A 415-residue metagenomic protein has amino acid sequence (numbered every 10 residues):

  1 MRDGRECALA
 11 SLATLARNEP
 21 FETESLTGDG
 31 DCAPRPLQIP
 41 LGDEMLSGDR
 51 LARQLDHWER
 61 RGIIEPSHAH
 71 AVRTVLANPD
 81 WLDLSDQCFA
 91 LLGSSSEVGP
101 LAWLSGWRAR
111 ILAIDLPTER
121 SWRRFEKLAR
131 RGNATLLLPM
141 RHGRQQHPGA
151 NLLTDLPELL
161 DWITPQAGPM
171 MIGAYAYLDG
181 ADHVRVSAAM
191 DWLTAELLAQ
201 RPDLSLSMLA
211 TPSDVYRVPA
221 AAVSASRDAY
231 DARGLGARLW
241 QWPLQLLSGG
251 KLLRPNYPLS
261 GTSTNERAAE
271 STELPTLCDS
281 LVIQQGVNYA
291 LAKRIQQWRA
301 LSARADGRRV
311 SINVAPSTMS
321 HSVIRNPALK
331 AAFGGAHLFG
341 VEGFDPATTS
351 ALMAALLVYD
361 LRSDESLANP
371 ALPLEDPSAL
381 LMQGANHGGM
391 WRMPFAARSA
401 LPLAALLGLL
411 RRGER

Functional and structural regions predicted by a protein language model:
M1-S67: Low-complexity, highly charged intrinsically disordered N-terminal segments that act as targeting/localization
P66-S85: A short, basic/flexible loop-to-alpha-helix module at the beginning of a structural domain
V72-V75, E97-V98, W122, L152-A167 (+1 more regions): Structured alpha-helical segments in the cores of large, soluble enzyme domains
S85-S105, I111-D115: Glycine-rich adenosine-cofactor-binding loop
S95-V98, P117-R120, G143-Q146, Y177-V186 (+1 more regions): Short acidic, S/G/P-rich loop/turn micro-motifs used as interaction or catalytic elements
S121-Q166: Extended charged low-complexity segments that act as oligomerization/scaffolding linkers
W162-L246: Long, internal scaffold/assembly segments composed of regular secondary structure
S207-R415: Long, contiguous domain-sized segments
